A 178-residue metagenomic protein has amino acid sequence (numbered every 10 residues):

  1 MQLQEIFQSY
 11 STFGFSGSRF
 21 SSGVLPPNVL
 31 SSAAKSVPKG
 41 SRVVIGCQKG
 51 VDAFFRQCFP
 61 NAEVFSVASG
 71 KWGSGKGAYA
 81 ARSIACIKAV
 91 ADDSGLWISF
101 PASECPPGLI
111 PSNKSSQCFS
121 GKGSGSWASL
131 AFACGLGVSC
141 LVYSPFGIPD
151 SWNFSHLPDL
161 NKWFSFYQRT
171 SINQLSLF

Functional and structural regions predicted by a protein language model:
Q2-T12, G17-K162: Acidic/glycine-enriched connector segments
N161-F178: SAM-dependent methyltransferases
